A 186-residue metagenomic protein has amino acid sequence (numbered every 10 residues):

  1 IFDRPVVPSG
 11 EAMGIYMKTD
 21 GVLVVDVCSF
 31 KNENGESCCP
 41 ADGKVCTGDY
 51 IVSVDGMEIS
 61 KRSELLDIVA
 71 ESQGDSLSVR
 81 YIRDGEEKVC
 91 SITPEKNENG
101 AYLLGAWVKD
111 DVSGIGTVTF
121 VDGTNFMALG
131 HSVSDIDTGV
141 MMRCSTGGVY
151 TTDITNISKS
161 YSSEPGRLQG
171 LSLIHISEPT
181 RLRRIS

Functional and structural regions predicted by a protein language model:
I1-L23, S63, S76: N-terminal targeting leaders that route proteins to membranes or the secretory/organellar pathways
F2-D3, M13, L66-A106: PDZ-domain C-terminal substructure recognizer with occasional recognition of PDZ-binding tails
G14-V45: PDZ/PDZ-like groove recognition
G21, D42, R62-V69, I115: Extracytoplasmic/secreted envelope proteins and their assembly/folding machinery, especially bacterial periplasmic
V24, A41, G48-I51, V79 (+1 more regions): Terminal peptide-recognition signature
A41-S63: Conserved PDZ fold ligand-binding element
E86-T151: C-terminal, low-ordered peptide segments at domain boundaries
I174-I185: Residue-level detector of conserved catalytic or cofactor/ligand-binding positions in enzyme active sites
